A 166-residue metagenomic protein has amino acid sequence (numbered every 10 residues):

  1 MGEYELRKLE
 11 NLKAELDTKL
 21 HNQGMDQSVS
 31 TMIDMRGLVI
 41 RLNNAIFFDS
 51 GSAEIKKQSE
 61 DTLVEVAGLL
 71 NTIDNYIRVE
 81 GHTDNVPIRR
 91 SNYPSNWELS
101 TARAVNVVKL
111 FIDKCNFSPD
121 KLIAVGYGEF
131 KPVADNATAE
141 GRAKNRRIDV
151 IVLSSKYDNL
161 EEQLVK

Functional and structural regions predicted by a protein language model:
M1-N44, Q163-K166: Juxtamembrane linker/hinge segments adjacent to a transmembrane helix in small membrane proteins
L12, R41, F47-T62, T72 (+1 more regions): Periplasmic OmpA-like peptidoglycan-binding domain that tethers envelope proteins to the cell wall
M25-D34, N75-G81, I123: Short beta-strand elements
Q27-S28, V66, A137: Generic recognition of flexible, low-complexity loop/linker segments
